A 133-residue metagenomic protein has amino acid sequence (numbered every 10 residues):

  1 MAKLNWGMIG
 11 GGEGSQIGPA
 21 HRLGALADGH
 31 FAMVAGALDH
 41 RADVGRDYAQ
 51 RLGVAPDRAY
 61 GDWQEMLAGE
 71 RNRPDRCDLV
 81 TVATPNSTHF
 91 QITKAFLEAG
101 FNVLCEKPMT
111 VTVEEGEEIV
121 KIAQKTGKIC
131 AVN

Functional and structural regions predicted by a protein language model:
M1-V54: N-terminal Rossmann-like dinucleotide-binding module
A32-M33, V103, C130: Hydrophobic beta-strand scaffold residues
V54, F101, K128-I129: Short glycine/serine/threonine/alanine-rich loop segments
A55-G61, A131-N133: Short loop-beta-helix segment that forms the pyridoxal 5′-phosphate
R58-I122: Beta-loop-alpha module in the N-terminal Rossmann-like domain of NAD(P)-dependent dehydrogenases, especially those
E118-N133: Rossmann-fold dehydrogenase core element
